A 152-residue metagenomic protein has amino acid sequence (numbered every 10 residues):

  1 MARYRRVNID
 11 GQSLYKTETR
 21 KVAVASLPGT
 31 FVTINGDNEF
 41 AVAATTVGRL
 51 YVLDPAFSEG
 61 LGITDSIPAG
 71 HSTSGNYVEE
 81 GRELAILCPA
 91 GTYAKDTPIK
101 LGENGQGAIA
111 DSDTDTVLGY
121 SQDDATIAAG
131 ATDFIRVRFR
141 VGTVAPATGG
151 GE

Functional and structural regions predicted by a protein language model:
M1-E152: Surface-exposed, low-hydrophobicity beta-strand/loop segments enriched in small/polar/acidic residues
